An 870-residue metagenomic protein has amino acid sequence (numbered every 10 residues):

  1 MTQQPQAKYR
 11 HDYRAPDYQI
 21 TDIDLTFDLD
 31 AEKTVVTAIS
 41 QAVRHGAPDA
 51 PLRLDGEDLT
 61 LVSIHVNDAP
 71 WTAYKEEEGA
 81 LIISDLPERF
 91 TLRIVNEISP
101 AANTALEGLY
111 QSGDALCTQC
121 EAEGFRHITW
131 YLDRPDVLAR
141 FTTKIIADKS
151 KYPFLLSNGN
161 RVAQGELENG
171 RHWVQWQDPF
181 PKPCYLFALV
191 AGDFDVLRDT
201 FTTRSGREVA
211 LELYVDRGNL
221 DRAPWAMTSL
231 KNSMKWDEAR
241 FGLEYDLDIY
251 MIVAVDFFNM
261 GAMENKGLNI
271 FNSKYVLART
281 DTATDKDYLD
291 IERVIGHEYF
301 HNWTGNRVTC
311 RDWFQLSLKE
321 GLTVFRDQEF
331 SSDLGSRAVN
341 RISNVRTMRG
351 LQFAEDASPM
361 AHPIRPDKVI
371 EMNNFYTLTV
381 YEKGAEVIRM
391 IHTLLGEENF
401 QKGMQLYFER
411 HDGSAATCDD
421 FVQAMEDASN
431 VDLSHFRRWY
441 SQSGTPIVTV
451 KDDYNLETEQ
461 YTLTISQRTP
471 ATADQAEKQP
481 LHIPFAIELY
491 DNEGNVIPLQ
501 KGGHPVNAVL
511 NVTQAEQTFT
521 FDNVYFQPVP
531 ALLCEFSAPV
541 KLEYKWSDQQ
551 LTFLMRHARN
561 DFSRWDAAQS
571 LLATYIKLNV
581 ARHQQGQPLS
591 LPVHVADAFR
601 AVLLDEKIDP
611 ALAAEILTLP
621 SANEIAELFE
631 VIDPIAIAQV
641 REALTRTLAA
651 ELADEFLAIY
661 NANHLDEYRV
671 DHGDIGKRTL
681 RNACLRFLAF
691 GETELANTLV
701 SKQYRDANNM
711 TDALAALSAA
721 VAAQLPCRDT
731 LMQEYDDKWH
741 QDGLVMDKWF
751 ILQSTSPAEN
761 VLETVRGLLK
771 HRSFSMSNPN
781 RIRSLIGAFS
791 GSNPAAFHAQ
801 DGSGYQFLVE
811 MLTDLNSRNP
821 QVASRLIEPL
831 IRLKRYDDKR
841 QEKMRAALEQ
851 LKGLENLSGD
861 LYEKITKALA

Functional and structural regions predicted by a protein language model:
M1-V35, Y110-Q119, Y131, P135 (+1 more regions): N-terminal, polar/Ser/Thr-rich
T37-A42, G56, E88-N103, F141-K149 (+3 more regions): Short, hydrophobic/aromatic-enriched beta-strand segments in well-ordered soluble domains
T37-D58, W130-D133, A139-D148, D419 (+1 more regions): Surface-exposed beta-strand/loop patches in extracellular or lumenal glycoproteins
H45-S112, D133, E168-G170, V174 (+1 more regions): A surface-exposed beta-strand-loop module
T60-N67, D432-H435, T445-L532, K577 (+4 more regions): Beta-strand-rich binding/interaction modules
V95-R198, D561-R564: Extended, low-hydrophobicity, Ser/Thr/Pro/Gly-biased non-transmembrane segments
W176, R204-T458, T462-L463: Hydrophobic alpha-helical and helix-loop surface patches within well-folded domains that function as non-catalytic
G350, T377, D522-A870: Long, ordered, helix-rich scaffold segments
